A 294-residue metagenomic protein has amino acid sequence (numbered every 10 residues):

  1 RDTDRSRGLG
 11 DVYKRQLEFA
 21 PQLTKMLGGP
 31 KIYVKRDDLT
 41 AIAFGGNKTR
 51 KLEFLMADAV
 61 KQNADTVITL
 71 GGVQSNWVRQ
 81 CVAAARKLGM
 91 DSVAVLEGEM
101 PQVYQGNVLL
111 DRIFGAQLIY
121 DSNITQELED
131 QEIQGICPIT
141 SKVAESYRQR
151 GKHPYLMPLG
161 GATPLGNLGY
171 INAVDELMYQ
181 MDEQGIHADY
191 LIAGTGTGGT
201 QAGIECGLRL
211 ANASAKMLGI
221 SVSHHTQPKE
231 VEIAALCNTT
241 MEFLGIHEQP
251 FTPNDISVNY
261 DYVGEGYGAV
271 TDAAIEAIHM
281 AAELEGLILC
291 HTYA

Functional and structural regions predicted by a protein language model:
D2-Y13: Single conserved hydrophobic/aromatic residue that forms the stacking wall/gate of nucleotide- or nucleobase-binding
Y33-P101: Active-site cofactor/substrate anionic-group-binding motifs, chiefly glycine- and Lys/Arg-rich phosphate-binding loops
G72-W77, M100-P101, T163-P164, A193-A202 (+1 more regions): Gly/Ser/Thr-rich loops at beta-strand to alpha-helix junctions that form or flank small-molecule/cofactor-binding
G89-Q131: A glycine-rich helix N-cap at a beta->alpha junction
R148-T195, T271-E285: Active-site/ligand-binding-proximal alpha/beta "capping" segment
N167-S257: Glycine-rich phosphate/pyrophosphate-binding loop at beta-loop-alpha junctions
T252-A294: Active-site-adjacent helical/loop segments in soluble small-molecule enzymes
